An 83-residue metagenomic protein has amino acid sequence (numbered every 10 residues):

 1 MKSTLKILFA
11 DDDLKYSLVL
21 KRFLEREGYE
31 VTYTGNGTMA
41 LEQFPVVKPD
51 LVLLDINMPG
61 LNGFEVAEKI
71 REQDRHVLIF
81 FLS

Functional and structural regions predicted by a protein language model:
M1-K6: Non-catalytic signal-transmission and effector/linker regions of two-component phosphorelay proteins
L14-T32: Two-component/phosphorelay signaling modules centered on CheY-like receiver
Y33-L51: Acidic, metal-coordinating helix/loop segments flanking the phosphotransfer/catalytic sites of two-component signaling
P45-V47, K69-V77: Conserved phosphotransfer cores of two-component systems
D55, S83: Active-site residues of response regulator receiver
M58: Receiver (REC) domain active-site loop signature in two-component systems and cognate sites in sensor histidine kinases
